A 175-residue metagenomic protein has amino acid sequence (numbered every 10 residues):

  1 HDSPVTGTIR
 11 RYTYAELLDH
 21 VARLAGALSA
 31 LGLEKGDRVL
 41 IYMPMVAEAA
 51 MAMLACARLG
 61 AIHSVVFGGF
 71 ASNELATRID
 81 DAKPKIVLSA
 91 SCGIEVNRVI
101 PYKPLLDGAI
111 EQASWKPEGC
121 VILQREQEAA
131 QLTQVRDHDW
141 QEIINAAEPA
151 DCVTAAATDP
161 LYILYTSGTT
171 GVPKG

Functional and structural regions predicted by a protein language model:
H1-L54, A71, L75, V135-E142: Conserved AMP-binding/adenylate-forming core of the ANL superfamily
H1-Y12, E16-D19, R23, I110 (+3 more regions): N-lobe entry segment of adenylate-forming
D2, P44, A90-C92, L123-R125 (+1 more regions): Cofactor-binding loop segments of dinucleotide-utilizing enzymes, especially the Rossmann-like FAD- and NAD(P)+-binding
T13, E34, I62, V172-P173: Short coil/turn motifs that cap or connect alpha-helices
A22-G26, D80, G171: Solvent-exposed alpha-helix faces
V39, C56, P160, T166-T169: Conserved S/T- and glycine-rich ATP-binding loop of Class I adenylate-forming
L54, R58-E142: Structural core segment of the AMP-binding/adenylate-forming
C120-L123, T133-Y165, V172: Conserved pre-ATP/AMP-binding loop-to-beta segment of ANL
